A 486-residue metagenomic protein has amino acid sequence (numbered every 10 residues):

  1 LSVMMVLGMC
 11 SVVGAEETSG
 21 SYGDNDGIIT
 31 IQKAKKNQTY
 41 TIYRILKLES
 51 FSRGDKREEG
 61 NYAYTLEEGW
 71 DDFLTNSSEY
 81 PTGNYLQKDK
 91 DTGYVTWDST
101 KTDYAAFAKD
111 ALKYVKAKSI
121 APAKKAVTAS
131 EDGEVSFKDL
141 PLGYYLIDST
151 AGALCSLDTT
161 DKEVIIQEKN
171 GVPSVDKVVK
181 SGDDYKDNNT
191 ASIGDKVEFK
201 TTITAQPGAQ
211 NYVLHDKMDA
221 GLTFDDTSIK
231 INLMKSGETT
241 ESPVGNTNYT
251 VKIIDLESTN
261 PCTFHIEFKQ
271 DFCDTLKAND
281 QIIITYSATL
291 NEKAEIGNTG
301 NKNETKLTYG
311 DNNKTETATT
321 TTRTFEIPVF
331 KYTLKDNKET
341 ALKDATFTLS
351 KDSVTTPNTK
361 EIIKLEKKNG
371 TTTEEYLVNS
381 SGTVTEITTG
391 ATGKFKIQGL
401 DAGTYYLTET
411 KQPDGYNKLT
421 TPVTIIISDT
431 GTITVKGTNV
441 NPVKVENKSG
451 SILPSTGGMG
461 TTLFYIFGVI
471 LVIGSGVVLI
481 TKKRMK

Functional and structural regions predicted by a protein language model:
L1-K486: Solvent-exposed loop/turn and edge beta-strand elements of beta-rich ligand-binding domains
